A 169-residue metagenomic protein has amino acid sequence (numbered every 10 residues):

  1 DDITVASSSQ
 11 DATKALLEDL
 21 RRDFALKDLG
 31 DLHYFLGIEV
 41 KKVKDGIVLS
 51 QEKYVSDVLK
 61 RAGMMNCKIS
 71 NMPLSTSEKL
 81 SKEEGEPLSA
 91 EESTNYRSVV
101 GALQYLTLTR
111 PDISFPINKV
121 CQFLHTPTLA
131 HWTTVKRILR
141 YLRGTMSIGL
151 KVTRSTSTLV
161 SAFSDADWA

Functional and structural regions predicted by a protein language model:
D1-A169: Long, low-complexity, charge-biased intrinsically disordered regions
